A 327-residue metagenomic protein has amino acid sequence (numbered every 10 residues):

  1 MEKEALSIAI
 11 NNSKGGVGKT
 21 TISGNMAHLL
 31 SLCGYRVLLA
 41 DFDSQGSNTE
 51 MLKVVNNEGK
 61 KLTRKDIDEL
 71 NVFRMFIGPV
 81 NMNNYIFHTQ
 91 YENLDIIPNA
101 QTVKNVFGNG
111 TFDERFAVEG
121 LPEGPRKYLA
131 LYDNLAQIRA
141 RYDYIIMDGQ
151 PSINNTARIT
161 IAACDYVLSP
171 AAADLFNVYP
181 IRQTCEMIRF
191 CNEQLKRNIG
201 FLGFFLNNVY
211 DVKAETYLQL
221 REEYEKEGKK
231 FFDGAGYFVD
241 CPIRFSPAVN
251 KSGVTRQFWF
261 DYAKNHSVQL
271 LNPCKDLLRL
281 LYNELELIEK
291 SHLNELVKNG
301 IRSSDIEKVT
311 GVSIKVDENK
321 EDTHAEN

Functional and structural regions predicted by a protein language model:
M1-N327: P-loop NTP-binding core
